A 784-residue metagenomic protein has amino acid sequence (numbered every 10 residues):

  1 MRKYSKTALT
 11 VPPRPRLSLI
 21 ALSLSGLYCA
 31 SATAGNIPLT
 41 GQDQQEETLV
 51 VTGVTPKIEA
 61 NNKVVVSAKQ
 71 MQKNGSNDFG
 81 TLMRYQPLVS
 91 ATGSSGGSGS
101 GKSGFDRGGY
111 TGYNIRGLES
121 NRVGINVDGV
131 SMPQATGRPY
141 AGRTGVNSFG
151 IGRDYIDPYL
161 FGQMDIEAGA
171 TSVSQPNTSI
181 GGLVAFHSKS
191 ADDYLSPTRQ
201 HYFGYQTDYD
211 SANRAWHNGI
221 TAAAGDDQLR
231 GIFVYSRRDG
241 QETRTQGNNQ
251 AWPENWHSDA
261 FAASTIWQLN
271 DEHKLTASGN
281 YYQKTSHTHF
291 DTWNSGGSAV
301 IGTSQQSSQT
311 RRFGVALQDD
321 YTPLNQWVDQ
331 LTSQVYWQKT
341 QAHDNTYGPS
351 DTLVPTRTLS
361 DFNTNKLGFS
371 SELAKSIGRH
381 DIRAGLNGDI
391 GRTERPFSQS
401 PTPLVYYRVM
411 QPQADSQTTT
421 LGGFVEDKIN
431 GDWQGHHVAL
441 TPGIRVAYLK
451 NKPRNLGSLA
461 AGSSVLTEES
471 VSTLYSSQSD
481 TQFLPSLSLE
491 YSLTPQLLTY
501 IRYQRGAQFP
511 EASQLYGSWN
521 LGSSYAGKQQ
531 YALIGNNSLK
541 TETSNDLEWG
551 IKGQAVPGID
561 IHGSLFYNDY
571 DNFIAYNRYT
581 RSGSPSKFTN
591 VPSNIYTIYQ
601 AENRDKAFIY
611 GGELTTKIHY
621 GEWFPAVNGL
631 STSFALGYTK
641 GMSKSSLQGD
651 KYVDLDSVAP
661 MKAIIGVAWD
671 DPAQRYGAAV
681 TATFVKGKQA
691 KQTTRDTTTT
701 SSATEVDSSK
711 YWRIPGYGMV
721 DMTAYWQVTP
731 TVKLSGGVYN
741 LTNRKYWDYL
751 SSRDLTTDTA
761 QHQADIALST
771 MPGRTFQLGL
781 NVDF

Functional and structural regions predicted by a protein language model:
I37, G150-G204, D783: A beta-strand signature from Gram-negative outer-membrane beta-barrel systems, especially the internal plug domain
M71, P133-T136, A507, F684-T700 (+1 more regions): C-terminal beta-signal and adjacent terminal beta-strands/loops of Gram-negative outer-membrane beta-barrel proteins
G80, R84-A135, G169: Extracytoplasmic beta-strand/coil segments of soluble accessory domains associated with Gram-negative outer-membrane
Y113-N114, V130-A168: Short acidic/polar hinge/loop motifs at secondary-structure boundaries that mediate gating or recognition
Y209-D239, N248-H289, S307-T322, K428-N430 (+1 more regions): Transmembrane beta-barrel wall of Gram-negative outer-membrane proteins
W252, E272-V328, K339-T364, Q399 (+3 more regions): Flexible loop and strand-edge segments within Gram-negative outer membrane beta-barrel domains
I301-L324, F362, P412, S416-T418 (+12 more regions): Outer-membrane beta-barrel signature, preferentially recognizing the C-terminal barrel domain of Gram-negative
D381, W433-Q434, L440, A447-L449 (+4 more regions): Gram-negative outer-membrane beta-barrel transporters
